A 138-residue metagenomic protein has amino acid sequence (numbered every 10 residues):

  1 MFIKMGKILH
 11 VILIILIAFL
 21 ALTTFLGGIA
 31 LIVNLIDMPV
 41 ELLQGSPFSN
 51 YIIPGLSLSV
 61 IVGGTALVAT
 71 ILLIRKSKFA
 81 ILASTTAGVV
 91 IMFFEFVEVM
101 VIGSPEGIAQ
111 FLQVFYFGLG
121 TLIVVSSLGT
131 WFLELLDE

Functional and structural regions predicted by a protein language model:
F2-E138: Topology signature of small-to-medium multi-pass alpha-helical membrane proteins
